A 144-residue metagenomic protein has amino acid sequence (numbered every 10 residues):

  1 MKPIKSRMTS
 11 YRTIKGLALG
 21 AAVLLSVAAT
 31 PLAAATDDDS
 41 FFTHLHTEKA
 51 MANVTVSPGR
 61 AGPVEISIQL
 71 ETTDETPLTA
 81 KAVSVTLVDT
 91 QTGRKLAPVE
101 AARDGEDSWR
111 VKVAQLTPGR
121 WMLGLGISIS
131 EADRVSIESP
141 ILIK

Functional and structural regions predicted by a protein language model:
I4-G20: Bacterial N-terminal signal peptides that target proteins for export
V23-L24, Q91: Residue-level detector of alpha-helical transmembrane segments in integral membrane proteins
L25-P31: C-terminal segment of classical bacterial N-terminal signal peptides
P31-K144: N-terminal soluble domains immediately following signal/targeting peptides that reside in extracytoplasmic
